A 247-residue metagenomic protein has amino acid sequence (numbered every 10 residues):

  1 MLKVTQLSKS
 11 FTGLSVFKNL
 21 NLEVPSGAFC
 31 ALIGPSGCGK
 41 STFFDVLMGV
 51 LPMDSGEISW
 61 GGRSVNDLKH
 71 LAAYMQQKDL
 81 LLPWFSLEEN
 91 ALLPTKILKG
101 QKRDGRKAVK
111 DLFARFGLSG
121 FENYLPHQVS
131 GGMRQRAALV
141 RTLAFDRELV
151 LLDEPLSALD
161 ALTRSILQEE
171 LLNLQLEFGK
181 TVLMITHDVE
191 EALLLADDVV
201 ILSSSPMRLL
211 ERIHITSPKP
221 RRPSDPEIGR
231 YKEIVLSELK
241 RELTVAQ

Functional and structural regions predicted by a protein language model:
I33-P35: The feature captures the beta-strand-to-loop junction immediately N-terminal to the Walker
M48: Helix-to-loop junction immediately C-terminal to a conserved catalytic motif
G56-D67: Conserved ABC transporter NBD signature motif
F85-L92: Short coil-to-helix segment of the ABC ATPase nucleotide-binding domain corresponding to the Q-loop/switch region
R103-F121, N173: Conserved ABC ATPase "signature" region
Y124-H127, F145: Conserved signature/switch motifs of ABC ATPase nucleotide-binding domains
L139-V140: Hydrophobic anchor residue at the start of the ABC signature
